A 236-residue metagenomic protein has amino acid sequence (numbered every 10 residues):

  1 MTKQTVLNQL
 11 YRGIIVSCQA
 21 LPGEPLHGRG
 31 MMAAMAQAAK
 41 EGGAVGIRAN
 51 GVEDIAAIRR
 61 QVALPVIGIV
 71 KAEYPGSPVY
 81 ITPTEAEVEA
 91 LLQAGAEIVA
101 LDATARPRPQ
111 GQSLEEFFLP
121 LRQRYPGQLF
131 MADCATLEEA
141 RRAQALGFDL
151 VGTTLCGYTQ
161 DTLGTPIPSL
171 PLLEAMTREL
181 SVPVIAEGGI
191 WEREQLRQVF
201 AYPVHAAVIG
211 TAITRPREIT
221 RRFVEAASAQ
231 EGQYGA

Functional and structural regions predicted by a protein language model:
M1-Q93, R124, Q128-F130, E138-L146 (+2 more regions): Conserved N-terminal beta1-alpha1 strand-loop-helix module at the mouth
T2-L26, G30-A33, P168-A236: C-terminal alpha-helical cap/extension of soluble enzyme domains
Q19-L21, V70-Y74, A94-R108, L150-L163 (+1 more regions): Glycine-rich phosphate-binding active-site loops on the catalytic face of alpha/beta enzymes
P25-R29, R48-I67, P78-E85, A103-L121 (+4 more regions): Active-site-adjacent beta->alpha loops and helix N-cap segments on the catalytic face of soluble alpha/beta enzymes
E41-G46, P75-S77, A94-E97, P126-L129 (+4 more regions): Short, surface-exposed, polar/charged, turn-prone segments marking secondary-structure boundaries
I47-A49, G68, A100-L101, M131-C134 (+3 more regions): General beta-strand structural signal in soluble alpha/beta enzymes
R60-Q61, L91-D102, F118-L119, A145-T154 (+3 more regions): Short secondary-structure transition/capping segments
L129-A132, E174: Intrinsically disordered, low-complexity proline-rich segments enriched in Ser/Thr
